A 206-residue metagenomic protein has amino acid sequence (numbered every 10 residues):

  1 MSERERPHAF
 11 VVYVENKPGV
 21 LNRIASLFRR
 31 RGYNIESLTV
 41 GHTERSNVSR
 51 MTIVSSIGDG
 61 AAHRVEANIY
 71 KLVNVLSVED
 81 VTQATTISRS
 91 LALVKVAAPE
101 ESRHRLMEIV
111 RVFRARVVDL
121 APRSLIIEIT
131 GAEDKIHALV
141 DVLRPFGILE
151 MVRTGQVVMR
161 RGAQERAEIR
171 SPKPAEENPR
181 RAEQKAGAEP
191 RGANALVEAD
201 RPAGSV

Functional and structural regions predicted by a protein language model:
M1-R50, V54-V206: Long, contiguous binding/interaction regions
